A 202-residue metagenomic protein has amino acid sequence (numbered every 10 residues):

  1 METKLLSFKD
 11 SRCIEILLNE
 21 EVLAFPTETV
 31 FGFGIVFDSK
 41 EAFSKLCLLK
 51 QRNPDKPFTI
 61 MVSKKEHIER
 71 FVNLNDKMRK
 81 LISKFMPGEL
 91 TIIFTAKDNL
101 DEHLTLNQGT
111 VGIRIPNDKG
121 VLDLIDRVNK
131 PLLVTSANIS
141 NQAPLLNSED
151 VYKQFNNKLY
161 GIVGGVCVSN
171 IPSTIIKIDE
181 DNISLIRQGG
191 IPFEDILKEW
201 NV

Functional and structural regions predicted by a protein language model:
M1-V202: Active-site-adjacent structural elements in enzyme catalytic cores
